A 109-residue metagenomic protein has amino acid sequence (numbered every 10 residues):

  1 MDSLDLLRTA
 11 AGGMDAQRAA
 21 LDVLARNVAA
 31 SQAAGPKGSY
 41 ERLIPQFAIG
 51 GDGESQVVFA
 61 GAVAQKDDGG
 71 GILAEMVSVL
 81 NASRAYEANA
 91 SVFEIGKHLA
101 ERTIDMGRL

Functional and structural regions predicted by a protein language model:
M1-L109: Amphipathic alpha-helical polymerization modules
